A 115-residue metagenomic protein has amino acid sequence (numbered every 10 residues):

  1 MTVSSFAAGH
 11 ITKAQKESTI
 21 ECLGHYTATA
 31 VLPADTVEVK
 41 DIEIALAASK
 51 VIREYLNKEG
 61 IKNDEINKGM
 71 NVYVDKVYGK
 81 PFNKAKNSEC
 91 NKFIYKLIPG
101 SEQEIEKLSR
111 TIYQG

Functional and structural regions predicted by a protein language model:
T2-S5: N-terminal signal peptide c-region/cleavage motif recognized by signal peptidases
I11-N63: Short N-proximal segments of mature Sec-exported proteins
D41-G115: Compact alpha-helical subdomains of small soluble proteins
